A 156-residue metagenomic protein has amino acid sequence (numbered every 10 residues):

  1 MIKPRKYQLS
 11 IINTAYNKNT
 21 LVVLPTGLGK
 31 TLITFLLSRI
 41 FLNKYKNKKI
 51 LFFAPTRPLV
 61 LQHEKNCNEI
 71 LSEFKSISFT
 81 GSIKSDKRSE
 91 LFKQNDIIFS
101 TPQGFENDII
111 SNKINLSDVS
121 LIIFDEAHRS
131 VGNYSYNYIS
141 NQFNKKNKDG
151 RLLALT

Functional and structural regions predicted by a protein language model:
M1-T156: N-terminal helicase ATP-binding lobe
